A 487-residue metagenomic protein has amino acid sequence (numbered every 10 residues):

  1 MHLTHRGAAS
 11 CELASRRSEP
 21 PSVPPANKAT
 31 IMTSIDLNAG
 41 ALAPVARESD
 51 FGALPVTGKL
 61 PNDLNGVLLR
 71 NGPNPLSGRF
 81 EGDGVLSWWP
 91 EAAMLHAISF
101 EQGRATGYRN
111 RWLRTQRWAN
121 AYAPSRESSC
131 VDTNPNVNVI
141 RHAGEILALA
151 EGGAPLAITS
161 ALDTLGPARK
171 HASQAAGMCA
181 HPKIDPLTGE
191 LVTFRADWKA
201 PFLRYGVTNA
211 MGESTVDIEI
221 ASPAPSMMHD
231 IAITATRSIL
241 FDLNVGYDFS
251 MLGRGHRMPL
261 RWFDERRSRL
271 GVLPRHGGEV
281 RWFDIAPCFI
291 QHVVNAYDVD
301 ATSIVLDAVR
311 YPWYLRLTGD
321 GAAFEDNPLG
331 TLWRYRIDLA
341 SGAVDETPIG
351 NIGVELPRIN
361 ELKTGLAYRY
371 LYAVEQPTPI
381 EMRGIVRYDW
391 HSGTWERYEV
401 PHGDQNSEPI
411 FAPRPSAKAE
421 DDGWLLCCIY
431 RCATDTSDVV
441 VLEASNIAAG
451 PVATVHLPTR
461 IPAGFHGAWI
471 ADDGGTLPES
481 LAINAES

Functional and structural regions predicted by a protein language model:
R17-I31: Short, Lys/Arg-enriched N-terminal segments with co-localized hydrophobic residues within the first ~10-30 amino acids
K28-S487: Beta-propeller domains
